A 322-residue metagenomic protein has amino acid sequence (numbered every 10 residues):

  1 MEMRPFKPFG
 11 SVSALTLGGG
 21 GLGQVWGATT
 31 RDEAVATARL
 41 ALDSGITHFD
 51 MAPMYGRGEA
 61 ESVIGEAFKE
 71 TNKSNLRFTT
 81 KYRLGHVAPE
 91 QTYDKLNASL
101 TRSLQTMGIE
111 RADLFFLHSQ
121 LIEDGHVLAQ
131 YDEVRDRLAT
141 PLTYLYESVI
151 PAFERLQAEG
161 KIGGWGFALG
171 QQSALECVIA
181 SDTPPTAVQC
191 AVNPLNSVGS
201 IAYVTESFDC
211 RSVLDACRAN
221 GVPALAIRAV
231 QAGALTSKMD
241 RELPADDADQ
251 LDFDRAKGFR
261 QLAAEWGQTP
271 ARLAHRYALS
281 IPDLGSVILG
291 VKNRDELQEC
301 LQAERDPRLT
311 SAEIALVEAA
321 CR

Functional and structural regions predicted by a protein language model:
M1-L76, N97, E110, A158: N-terminal binding-site loop/beta-alpha segment at the start of enzyme catalytic domains that lines or forms
L17, A34, F49, I64 (+8 more regions): Conserved, mostly hydrophobic/aromatic
W26-T29, A52-E61, G85-D94, I122-E123 (+2 more regions): Acidic-and-aromatic substrate-binding clefts and catalytic sites of carbohydrate-active enzymes
T29-A41, Q91-T106, Q171-I179, A274: Short, acidic/polar
A34, A60, L96, L100 (+2 more regions): Aromatic/hydrophobic pocket-lining residues that form the small-molecule binding cavity in soluble enzyme cores
T71-D94, L117-L121: Structural motif corresponding to the early beta-alpha repeats
K95-F116, R155-E159: CE4/NodB-like, metal-dependent polysaccharide N-deacetylase domain that modifies extracellular/periplasmic N-acetylated
Q120-R322: Beta/alpha (TIM)-barrel catalytic core signal, keyed to glycine-rich beta->alpha loops juxtaposed to Asp/Glu that bind
